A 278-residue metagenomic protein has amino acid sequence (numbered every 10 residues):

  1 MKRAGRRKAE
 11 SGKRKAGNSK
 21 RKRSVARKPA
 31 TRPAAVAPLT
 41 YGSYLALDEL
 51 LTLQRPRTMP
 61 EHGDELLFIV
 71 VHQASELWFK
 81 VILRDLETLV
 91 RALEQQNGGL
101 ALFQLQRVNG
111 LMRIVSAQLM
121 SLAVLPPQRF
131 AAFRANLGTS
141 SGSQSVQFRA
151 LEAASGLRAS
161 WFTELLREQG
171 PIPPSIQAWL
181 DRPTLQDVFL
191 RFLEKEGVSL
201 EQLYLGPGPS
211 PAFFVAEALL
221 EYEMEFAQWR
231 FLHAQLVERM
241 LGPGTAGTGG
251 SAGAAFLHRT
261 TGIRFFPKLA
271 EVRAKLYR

Functional and structural regions predicted by a protein language model:
K2-R6, K20-R278: Surface-exposed peri-terminal alpha-helical interaction modules
R7-A16: Short polybasic linear motifs
